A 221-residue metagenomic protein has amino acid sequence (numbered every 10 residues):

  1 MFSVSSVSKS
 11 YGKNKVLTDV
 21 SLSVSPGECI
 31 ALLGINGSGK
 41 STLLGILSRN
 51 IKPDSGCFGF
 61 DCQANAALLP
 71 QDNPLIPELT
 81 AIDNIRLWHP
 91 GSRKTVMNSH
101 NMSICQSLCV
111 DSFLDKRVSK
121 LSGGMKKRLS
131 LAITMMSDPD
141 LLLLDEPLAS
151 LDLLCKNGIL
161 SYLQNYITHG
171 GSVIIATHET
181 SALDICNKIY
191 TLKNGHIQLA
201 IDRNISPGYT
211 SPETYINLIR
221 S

Functional and structural regions predicted by a protein language model:
F2, L17-D19: Conserved structural motif at the start of ABC-family nucleotide-binding domains
L33-I35: The feature captures the beta-strand-to-loop junction immediately N-terminal to the Walker
S48: Helix-to-loop junction immediately C-terminal to a conserved catalytic motif
R86, N98-F113: Conserved ABC ATPase "signature" region
R117-G124: Conserved ABC ATPase signature
L142-E146: Catalytic Walker B motif of ABC-type/P-loop ATPase nucleotide-binding domains
L153-C155: Helix N-cap at the start of a conserved alpha-helix in ABC-type nucleotide-binding domains
